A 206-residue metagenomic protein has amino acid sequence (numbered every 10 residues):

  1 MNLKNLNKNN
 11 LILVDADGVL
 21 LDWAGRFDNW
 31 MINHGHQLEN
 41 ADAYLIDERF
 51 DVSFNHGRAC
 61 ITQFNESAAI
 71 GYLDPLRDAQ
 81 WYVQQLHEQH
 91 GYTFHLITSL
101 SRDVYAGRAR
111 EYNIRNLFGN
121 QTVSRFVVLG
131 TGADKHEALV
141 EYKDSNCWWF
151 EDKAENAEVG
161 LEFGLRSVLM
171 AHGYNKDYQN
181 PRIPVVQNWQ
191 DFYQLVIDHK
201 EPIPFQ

Functional and structural regions predicted by a protein language model:
N2-A59: Active-site neighborhood of HAD-like aspartate-dependent phosphohydrolases
I32, H87-E88, L161: Anion (oxyanion) recognition and catalysis
V52-E66, G91-H95, F118-Q121: Short, basic/glycine-rich phosphate-binding loops at helix/coil junctions that contact nucleotide phosphates
I70-P75, A79-I114: Substrate-recognition element of Asp-dependent hydrolases with the DxDx(T/V) motif
I97-W148, A154: Substrate-recognition "cap/lid" segment bordering the active-site pocket of phosphatases
F126-T131, R182-L195: Short acidic-hydrophobic, aromatic-tinged amphipathic segments that line or gate anion-handling sites
H136-Y142, Q190-P204: Short amphipathic alpha-helix with an adjacent loop that forms part of the alpha/beta core around
N146, F150-Q187: Acidic, Mg2+-coordinating phosphoryl-transfer loop and its flanking beta/alpha structural elements, shared across
